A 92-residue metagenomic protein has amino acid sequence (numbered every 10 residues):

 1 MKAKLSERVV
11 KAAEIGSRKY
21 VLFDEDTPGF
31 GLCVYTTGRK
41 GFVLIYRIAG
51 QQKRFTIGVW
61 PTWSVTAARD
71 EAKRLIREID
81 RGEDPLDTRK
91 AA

Functional and structural regions predicted by a protein language model:
M1-A92: Basic/aromatic DNA-contact patch characteristic of tyrosine site-specific recombinases
